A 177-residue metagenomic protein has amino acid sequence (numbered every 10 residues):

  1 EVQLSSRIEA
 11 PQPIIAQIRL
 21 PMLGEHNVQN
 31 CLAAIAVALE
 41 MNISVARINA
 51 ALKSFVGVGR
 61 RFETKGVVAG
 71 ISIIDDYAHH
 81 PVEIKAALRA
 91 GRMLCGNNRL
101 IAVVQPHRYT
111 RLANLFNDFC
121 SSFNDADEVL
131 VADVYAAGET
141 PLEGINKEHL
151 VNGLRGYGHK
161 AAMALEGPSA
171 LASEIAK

Functional and structural regions predicted by a protein language model:
E1-I14: Acidic-glycine-rich active-site phosphate/pyrophosphate-binding loop
A10, L23-H26, A33-K177: ATP-dependent carboxylate-amine ligase
R19-L20: Histidine-centered acyl-transfer/condensation active-site motif and its immediate structural neighborhood
